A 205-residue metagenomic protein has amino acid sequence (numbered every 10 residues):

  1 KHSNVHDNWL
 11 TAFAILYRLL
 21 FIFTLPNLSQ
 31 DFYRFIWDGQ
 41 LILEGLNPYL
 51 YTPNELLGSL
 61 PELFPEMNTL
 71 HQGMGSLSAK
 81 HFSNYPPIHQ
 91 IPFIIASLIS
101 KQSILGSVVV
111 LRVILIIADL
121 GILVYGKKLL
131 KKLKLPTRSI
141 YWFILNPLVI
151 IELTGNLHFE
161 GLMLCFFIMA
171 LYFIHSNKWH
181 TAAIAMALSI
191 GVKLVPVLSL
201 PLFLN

Functional and structural regions predicted by a protein language model:
K1-H2, L130-K131, L171-S176, L204-N205: Structural signal for the C-terminal ends of transmembrane alpha-helices and the immediately following loop
V5-W9, L123-P147: Transmembrane-helix signature of polytopic, membrane-embedded enzymes that assemble or transfer cell-envelope glycans
H6-R112: Intramembrane catalytic core of multi-pass membrane enzymes that act on lipidic substrates
A14, S139-I144, M186, I190: Short helix- or helix-capping micro-motifs that position conserved polar/aromatic residues at function-defining sites
Q90, I104-V108, R112, D119 (+2 more regions): Aromatic- and kink-enriched transmembrane "portal" helix at the membrane-lumen/periplasm boundary that abuts
I95, V109-L133, M169: Transmembrane-helix motifs of polytopic, lipid-linked glycan transferases
V124-Y125, L162-K178: Specific aromatic-rich, kink-prone transmembrane helix
I150-L153, M169-F173, H180-L204: Membrane-interface alpha helices of multi-pass inner-membrane proteins
